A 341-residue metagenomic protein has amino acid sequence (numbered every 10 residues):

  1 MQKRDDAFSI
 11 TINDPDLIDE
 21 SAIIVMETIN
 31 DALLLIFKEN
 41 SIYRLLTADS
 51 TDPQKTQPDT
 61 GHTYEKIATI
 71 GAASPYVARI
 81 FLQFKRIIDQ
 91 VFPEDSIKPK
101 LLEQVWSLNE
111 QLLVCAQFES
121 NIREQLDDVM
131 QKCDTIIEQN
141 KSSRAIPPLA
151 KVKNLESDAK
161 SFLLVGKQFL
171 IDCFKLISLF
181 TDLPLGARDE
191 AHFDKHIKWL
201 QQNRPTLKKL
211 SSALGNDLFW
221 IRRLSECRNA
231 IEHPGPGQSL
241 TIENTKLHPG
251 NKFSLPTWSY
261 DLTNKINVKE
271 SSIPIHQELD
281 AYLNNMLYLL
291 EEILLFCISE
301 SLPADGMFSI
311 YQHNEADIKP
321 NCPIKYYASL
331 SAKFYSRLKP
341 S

Functional and structural regions predicted by a protein language model:
M1-L113, Q117, N121, E138-S157 (+1 more regions): Acidic, Ser/Thr/Gly/Pro-rich intrinsically disordered interaction regions
I122-I136: A glycine-rich, hydrophobic loop/mini-helix early in the fold
D158-G166: Extended HEAT/HEAT-like alpha-solenoid repeat tracts in very large eukaryotic scaffold/adaptor proteins
